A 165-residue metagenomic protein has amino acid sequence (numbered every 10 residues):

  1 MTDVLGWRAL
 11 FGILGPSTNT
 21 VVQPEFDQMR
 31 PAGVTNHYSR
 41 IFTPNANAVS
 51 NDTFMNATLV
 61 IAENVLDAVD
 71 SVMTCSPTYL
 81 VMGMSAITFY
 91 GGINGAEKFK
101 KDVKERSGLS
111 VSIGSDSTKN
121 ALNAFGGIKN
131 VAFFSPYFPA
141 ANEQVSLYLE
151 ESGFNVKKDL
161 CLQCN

Functional and structural regions predicted by a protein language model:
M1-L66, F134, P139-N142, S146-N165: N-terminal glycine-rich anion-binding loop in soluble enzyme alpha/beta folds
G12, T78-G83, A132-S135: Periplasmic-binding protein-like
Y38, M82, V111-S115, K158-D159: General beta-strand structural signal in soluble alpha/beta enzymes
F42, A86, S115-T118: Short glycine-enriched loops at secondary-structure junctions
E63-L66, D70, K119, N123: Amphipathic, non-transmembrane alpha-helical secondary structure
V65, V69-S112: Glycine/small-residue-rich loop that forms an oxyanion/phosphate-binding "nest" at active or ligand-binding sites
F99-G153: Hydrophobic, well-structured mid-protein blocks that either form specific transmembrane helices
